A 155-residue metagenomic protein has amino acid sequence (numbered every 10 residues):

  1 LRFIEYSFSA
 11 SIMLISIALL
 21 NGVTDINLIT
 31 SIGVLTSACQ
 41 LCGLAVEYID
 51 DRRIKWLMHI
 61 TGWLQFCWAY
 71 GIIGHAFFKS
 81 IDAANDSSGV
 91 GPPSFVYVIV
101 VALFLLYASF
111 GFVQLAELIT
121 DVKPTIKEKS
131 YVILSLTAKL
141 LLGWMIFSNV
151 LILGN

Functional and structural regions predicted by a protein language model:
L1, A10-N155: Polytopic alpha-helical membrane-helix bundles and their juxtamembrane interface segments in multi-pass membrane
